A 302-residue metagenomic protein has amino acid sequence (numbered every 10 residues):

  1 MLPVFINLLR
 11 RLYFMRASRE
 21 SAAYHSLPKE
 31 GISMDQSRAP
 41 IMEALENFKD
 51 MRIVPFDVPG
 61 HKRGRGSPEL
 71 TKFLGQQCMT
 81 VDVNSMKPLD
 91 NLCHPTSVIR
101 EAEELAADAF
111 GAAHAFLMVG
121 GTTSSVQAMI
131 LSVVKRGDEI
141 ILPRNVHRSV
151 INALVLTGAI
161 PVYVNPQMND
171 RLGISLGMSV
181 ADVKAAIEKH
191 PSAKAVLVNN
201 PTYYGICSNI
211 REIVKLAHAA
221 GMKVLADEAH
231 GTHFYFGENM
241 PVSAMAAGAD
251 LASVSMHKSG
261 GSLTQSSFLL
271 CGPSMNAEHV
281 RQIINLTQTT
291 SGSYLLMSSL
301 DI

Functional and structural regions predicted by a protein language model:
L2-L8: Hydrophobic alpha-helical signal peptides and transmembrane signal-/tail-anchor segments that drive secretory-pathway
F5, S18, A23-Y24, G221: Intrinsic disorder/low-complexity segments
Y13, R19-S33: Short, Lys/Arg-enriched N-terminal segments with co-localized hydrophobic residues within the first ~10-30 amino acids
R16, H25-S26, V224, V254: Glycine-centered signal
G31-S97: N-terminal "arm"/small-domain region of PLP-dependent enzymes with the aminotransferase-like
I41-E46, R52, L70-F73, H94 (+2 more regions): Conserved PLP-enzyme active-site core in the AAT-like
M79-G121: Conserved N-terminal alpha-helix of the aminotransferase class I/II PLP-enzyme fold
